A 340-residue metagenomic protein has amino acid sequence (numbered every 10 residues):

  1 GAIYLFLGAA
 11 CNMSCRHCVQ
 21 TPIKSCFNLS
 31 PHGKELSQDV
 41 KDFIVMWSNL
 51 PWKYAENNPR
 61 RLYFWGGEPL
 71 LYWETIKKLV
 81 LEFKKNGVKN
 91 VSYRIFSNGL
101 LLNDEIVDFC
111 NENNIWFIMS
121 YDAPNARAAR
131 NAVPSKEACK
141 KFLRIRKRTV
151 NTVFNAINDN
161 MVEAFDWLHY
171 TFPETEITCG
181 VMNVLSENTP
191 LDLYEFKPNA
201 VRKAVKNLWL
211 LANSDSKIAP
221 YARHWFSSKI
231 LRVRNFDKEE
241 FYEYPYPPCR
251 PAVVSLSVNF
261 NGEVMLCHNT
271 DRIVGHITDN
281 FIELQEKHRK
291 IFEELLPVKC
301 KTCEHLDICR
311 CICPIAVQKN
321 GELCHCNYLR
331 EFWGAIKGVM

Functional and structural regions predicted by a protein language model:
G1, E263-V264, H268-M340: Flexible mid-to-C-terminal extensions adjoining Fe-S/redox cofactors in radical SAM and related proteins
G1-D42: Canonical Radical SAM [4Fe-4S] cluster-binding loop centered on the CxxxCxxC motif and its immediate flanking residues
F6, R94-N98, R330, K337: Structural motif
F6-S14, E68, A252, C300-K301 (+1 more regions): Cysteine-centered iron-sulfur cluster-binding motifs in ferredoxin-type domains/subunits of redox enzymes
A10-N12, P69, L100-L101, P124 (+6 more regions): Short, solvent-exposed loop/turn segments at secondary-structure junctions
V40, S228-E240, T278-D279, F292-E294: Short, positively charged
V40-W65, Y72-K197: Radical SAM/AdoMet-radical enzyme domain recognition
L185-T270, I308: A C-terminal junction/extension of Radical SAM enzymes
